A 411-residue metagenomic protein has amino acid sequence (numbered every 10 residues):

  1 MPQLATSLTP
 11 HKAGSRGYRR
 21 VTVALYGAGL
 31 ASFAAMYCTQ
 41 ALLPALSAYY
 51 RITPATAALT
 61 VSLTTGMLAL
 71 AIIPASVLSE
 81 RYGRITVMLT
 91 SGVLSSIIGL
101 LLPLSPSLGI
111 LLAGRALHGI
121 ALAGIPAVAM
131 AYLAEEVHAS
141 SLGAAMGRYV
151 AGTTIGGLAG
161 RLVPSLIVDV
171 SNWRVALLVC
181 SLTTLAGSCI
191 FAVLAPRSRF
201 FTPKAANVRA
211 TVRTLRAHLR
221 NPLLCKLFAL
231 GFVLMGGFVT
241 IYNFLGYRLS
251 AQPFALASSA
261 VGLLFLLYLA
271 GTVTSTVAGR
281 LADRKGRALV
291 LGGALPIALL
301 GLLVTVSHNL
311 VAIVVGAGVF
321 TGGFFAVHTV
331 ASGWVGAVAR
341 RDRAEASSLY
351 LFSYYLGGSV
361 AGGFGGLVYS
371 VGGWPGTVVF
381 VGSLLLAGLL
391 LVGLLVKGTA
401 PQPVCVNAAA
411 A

Functional and structural regions predicted by a protein language model:
S7-R16, P196-F228: Juxtamembrane intracellular "pre-TM" segments in multi-pass secondary transporters
R51, G83, L104-I110, H138 (+1 more regions): Helix-breaking motifs and short loop linkers at transmembrane-helix boundaries and internal kinks in secondary membrane
L70-P106: Conserved MFS/SLC helix-loop-helix module at the cytosolic interface between two early adjacent transmembrane helices
V87-L100, L289-L303, G382: Structural signature of the two symmetry-related core transmembrane helices
I98, G109-L117, V311-V319: Paired small-residue
G114-T153: Cytoplasmic helix-loop-helix junction between adjacent transmembrane helices in 12-TM secondary transporters
A139, R148-A195: Helix-loop-helix hairpin linking two adjacent transmembrane segments in secondary transporters
A288-A331: C-terminal transmembrane helical hairpin of 12-TM major facilitator-type secondary transporters
